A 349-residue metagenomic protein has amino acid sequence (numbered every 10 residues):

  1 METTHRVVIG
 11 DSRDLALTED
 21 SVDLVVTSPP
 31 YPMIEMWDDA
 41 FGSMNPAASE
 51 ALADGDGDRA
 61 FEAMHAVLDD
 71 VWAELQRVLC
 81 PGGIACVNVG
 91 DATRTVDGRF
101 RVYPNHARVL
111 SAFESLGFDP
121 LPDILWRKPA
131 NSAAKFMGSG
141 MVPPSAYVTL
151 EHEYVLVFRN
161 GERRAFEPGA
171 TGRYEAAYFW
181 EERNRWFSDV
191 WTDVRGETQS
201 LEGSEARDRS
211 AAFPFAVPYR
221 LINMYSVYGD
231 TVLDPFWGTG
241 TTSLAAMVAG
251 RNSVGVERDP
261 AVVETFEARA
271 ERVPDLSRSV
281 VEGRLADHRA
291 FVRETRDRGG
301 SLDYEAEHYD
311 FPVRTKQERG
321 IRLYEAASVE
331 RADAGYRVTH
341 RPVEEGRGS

Functional and structural regions predicted by a protein language model:
M1-M137, A146, E181-S349: S-adenosyl-L-methionine-dependent nucleic acid methyltransferase catalytic domains
C80, L116, S145-R164: Core SAM-dependent methyltransferase catalytic element
R163-P168, R183-W186: Proline-centered turn/helix-capping motifs that create local helix->coil transitions or kinks
G169-W180: Active-site-adjacent helix-turn-beta-strand microarchitecture at beta-sheet edges that either contains or buttresses
